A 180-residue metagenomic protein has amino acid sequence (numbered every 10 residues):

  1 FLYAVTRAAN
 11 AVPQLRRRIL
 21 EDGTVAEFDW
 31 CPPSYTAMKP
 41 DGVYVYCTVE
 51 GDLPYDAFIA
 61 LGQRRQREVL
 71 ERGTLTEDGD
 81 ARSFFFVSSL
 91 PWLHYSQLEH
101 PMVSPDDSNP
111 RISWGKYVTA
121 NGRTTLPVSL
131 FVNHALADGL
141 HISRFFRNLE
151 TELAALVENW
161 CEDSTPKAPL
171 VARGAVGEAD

Functional and structural regions predicted by a protein language model:
F1-P13, L126-F145: Acyl activation and transfer enzymes in specialized metabolism, enriched for ANL adenylate-forming modules
L2-P33: Hydrophobic "lid/gating" helix adjacent to the active-site nucleophile that controls access to an acyl-thioester pocket
A37-Y95: Helical lid/core segments from catalytic subdomains that handle acyl or acyl-like groups
R65-L70, E77, I112-S113, S129-V132 (+2 more regions): Plant-skewed but cross-kingdom recognition/interaction modules and surfaces
R82-T125: Flexible, Gly/Pro-enriched loop and linker segments at secondary-structure and domain junctions
E152-S164: Flexible helix-coil linker/hinge segments at domain or subdomain boundaries
A172-G174: Glycine-biased, low-complexity coil/linker segments
E178-A179: Intrinsically disordered, low-complexity segments enriched in serine/threonine/proline/glycine and often basic
